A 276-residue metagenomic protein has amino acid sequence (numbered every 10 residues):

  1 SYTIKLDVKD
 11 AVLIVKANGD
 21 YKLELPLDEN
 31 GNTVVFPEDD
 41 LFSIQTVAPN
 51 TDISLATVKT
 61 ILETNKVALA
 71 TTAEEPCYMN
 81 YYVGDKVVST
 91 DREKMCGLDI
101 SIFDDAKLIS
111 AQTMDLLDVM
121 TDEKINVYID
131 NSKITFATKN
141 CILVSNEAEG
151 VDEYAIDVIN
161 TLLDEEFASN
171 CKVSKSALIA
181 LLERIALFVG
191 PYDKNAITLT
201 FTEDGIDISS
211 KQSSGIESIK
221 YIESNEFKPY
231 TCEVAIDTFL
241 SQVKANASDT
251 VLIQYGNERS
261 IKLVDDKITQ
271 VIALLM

Functional and structural regions predicted by a protein language model:
S1-M276: Structural preference for solvent-exposed beta-strand-turn elements and adjacent flexible terminal/loop segments within
